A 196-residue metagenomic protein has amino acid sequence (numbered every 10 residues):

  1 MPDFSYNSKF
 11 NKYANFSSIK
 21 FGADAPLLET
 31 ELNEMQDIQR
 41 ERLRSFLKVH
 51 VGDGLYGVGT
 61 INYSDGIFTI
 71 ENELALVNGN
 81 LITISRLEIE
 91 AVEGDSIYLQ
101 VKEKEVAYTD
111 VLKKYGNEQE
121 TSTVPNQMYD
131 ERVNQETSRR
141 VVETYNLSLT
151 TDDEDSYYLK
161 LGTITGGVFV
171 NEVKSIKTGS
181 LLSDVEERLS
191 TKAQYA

Functional and structural regions predicted by a protein language model:
M1-Y56: Extracellular "spike/adhesin" assembly and maturation modules and analogous cytosolic coiled-coil scaffolds
P2-F21, P26, N62-A196: Beta-strand-rich solenoidal segments
K48-I70: Long amphipathic alpha-helical scaffold regions
